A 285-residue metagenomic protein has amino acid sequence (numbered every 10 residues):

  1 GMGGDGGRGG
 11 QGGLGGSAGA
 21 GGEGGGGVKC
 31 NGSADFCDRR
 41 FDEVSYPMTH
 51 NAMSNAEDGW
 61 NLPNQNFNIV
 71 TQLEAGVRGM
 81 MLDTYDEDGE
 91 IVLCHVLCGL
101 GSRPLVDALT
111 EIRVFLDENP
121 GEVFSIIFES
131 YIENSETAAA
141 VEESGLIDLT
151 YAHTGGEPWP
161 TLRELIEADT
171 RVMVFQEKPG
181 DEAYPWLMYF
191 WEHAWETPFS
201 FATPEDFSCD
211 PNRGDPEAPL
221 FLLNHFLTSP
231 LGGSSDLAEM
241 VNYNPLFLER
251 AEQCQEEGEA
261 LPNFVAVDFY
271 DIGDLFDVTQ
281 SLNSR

Functional and structural regions predicted by a protein language model:
G1-G27: Ser/Thr-rich, Pro/Gly/Ala-heavy low-complexity intrinsically disordered linkers and tails of secreted extracellular
G27-R285: Catalytic cores of phosphodiester-bond hydrolases, prominently lipid phosphodiesterases
